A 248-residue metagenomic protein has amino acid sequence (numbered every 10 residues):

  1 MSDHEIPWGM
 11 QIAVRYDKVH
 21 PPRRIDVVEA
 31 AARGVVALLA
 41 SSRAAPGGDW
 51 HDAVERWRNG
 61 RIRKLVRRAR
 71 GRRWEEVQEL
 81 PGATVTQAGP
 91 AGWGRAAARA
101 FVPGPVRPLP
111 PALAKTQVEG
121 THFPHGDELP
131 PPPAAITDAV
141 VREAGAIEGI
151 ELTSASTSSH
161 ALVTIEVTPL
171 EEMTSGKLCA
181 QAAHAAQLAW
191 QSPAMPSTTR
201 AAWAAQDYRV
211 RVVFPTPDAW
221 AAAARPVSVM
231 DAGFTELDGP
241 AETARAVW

Functional and structural regions predicted by a protein language model:
M1-V210, P215-D218, A222-W248: Positively charged, small/polar-rich N-terminal and surface patches that mediate targeting and assembly and bind
